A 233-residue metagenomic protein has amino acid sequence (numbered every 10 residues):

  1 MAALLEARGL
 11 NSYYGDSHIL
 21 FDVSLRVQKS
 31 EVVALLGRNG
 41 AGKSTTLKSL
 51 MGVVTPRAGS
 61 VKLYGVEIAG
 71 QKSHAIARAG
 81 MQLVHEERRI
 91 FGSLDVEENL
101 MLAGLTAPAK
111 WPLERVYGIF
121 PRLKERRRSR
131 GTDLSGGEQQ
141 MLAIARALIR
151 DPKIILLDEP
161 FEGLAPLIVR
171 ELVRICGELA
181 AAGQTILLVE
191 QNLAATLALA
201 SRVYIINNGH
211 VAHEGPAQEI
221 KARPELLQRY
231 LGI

Functional and structural regions predicted by a protein language model:
A2-I233: Glycine-rich phosphate-binding loops of nucleotide-dependent enzymes
